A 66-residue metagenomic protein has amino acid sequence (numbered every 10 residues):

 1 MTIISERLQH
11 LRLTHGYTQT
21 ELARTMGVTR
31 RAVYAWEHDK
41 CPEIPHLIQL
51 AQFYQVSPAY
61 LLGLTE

Functional and structural regions predicted by a protein language model:
M1-I3: A detector for short, charged/polar N-terminal pre-domain segments
E6-E21, T25, Q49: Short basic helix-loop element that most often maps to the first helix and adjoining turn of HTH DNA-binding modules
L8, L22-A23, V33-W36, L61: Conserved hydrophobic/aromatic packing and binding residues within compact polymer-binding modules
L13, H38-C41, Q52: Residues in soluble alpha-helical coiled-coils and helical-bundle/repeat scaffolds
T14, L62-E66: Short, charged recognition helix plus adjacent turn of helix-turn-helix-like nucleic-acid-binding domains
G27-P42: Recognition helix of helix-turn-helix/homeodomain-like DNA-binding domains that insert into the DNA major groove
P45-Y60: DNA major-groove recognition helix of helix-turn-helix/homeodomain DNA-binding modules
